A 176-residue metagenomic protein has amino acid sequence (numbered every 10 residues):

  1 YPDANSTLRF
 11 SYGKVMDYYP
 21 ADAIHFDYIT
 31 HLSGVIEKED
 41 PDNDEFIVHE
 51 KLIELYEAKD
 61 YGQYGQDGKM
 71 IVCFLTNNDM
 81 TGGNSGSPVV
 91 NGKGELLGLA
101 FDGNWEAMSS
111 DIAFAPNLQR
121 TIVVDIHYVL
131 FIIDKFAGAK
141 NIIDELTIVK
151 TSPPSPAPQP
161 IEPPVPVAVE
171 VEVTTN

Functional and structural regions predicted by a protein language model:
Y1-G83, V90-V169: Serine endopeptidase catalytic core focused on the charge-relay Asp
V169-N176: Short, small/polar-rich motifs associated with maturation and membrane association, primarily at protein termini
